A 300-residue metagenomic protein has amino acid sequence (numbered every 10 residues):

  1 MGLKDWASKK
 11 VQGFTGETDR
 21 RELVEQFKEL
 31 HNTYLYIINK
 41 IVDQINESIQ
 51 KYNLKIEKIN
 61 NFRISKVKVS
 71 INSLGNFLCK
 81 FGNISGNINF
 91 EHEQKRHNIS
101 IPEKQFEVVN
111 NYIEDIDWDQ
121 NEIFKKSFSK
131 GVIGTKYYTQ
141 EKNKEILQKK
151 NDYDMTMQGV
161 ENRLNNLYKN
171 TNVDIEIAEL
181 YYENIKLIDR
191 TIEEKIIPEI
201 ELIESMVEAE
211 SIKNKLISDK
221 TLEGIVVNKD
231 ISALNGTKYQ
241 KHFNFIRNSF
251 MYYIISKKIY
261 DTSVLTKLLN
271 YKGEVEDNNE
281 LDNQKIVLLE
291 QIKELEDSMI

Functional and structural regions predicted by a protein language model:
G2-I300: Bilayer-penetrating membrane-interaction modules that drive fusion, pore formation, and translocation
